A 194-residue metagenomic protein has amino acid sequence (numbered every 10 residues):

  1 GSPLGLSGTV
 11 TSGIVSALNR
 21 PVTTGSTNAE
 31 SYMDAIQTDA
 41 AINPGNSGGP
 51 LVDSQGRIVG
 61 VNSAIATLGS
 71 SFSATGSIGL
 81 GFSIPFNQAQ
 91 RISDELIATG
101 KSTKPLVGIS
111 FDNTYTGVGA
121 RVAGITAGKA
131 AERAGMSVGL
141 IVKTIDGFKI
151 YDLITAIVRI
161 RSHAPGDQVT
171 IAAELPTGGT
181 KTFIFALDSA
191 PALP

Functional and structural regions predicted by a protein language model:
G1-I14, N19-S93: Active-site loop architecture of trypsin-fold serine endopeptidases
A40, S54-I58, T67-L68, G81 (+1 more regions): C-terminal recognition in membrane/secretory proteostasis and scaffolding
